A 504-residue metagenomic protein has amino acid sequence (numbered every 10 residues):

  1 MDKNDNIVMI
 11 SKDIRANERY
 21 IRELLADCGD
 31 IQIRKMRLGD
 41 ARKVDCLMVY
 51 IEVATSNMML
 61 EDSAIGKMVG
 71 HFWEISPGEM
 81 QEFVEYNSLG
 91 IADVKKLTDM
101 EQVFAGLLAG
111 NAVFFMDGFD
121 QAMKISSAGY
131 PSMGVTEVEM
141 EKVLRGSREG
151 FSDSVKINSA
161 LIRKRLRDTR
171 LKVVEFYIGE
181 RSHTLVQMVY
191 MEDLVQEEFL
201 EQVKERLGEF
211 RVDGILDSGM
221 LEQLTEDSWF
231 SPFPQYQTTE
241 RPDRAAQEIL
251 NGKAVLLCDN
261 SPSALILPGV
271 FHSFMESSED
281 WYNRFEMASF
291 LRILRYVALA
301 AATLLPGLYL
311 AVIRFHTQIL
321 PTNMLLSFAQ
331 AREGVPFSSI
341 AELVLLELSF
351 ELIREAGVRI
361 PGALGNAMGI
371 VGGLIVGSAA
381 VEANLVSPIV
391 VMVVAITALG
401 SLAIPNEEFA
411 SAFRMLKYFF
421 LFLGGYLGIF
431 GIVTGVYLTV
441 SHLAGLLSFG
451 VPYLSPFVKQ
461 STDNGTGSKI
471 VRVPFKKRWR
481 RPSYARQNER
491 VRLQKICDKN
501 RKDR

Functional and structural regions predicted by a protein language model:
M1-L304, T322, L443-R504: Membrane-embedded alpha-helical signal segments
L308-A311, Q318-R504: Generic detector of multi-pass transmembrane helix bundles and their immediately adjacent loops in polytopic membrane
